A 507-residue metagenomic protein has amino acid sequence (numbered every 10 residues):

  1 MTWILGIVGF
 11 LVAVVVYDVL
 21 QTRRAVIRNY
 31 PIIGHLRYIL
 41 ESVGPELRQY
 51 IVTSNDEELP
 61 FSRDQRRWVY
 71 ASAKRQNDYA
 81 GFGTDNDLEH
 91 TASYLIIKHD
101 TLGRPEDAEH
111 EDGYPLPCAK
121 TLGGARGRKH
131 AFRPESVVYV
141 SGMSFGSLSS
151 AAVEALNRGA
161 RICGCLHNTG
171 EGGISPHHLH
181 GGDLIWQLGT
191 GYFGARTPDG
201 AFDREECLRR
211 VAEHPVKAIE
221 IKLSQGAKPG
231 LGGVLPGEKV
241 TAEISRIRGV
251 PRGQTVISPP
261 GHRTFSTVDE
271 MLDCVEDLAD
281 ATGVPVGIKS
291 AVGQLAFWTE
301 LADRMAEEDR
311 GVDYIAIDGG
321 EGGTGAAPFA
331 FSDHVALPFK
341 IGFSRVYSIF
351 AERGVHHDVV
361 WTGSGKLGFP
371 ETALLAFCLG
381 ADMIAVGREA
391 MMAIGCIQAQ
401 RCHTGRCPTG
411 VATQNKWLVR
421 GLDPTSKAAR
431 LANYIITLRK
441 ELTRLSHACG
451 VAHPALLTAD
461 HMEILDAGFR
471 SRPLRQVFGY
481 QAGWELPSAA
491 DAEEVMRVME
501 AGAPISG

Functional and structural regions predicted by a protein language model:
M1-V138, G142-R161, C165-N168, G172-G182 (+3 more regions): Conserved, well-structured core domains of diverse proteins
G164-C165, V216, G283, V312 (+2 more regions): A structural motif
G170-G172, V284-K289, V312, H356 (+1 more regions): Flexible, glycine/charged-enriched surface loops at secondary-structure junctions
W186, F193-G194, G237-S266, G325-K340 (+1 more regions): Glycine-rich tight-turn/loop motif centered on a GG-T
T190, R196-L223, P338, F343 (+10 more regions): Phosphate/diphosphate-binding loops
E213-R248, Q400-W417, L442: Mobile "lid/hinge" segments at catalytic clefts and subdomain interfaces of large enzymes
I257-V419: Glycine-rich phosphate/ribose-binding loops and adjacent secondary-structure elements that form binding surfaces
G368-A373, F377-G483, P487-G502: Gly/Ser/Thr/Ala-enriched C-terminal appendages of enzymes
